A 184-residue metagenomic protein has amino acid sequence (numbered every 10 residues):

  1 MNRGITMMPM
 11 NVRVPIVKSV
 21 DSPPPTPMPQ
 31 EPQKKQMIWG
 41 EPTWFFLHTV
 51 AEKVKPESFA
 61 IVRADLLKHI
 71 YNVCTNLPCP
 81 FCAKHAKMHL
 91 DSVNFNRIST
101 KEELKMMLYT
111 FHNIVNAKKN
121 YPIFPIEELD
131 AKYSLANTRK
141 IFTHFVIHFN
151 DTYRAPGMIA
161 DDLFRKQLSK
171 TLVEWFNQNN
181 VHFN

Functional and structural regions predicted by a protein language model:
M1-N76, A83-N184: Mid-to-C-terminal functional-domain signal that highlights helix-capping/loop sites within ligand-binding modules
